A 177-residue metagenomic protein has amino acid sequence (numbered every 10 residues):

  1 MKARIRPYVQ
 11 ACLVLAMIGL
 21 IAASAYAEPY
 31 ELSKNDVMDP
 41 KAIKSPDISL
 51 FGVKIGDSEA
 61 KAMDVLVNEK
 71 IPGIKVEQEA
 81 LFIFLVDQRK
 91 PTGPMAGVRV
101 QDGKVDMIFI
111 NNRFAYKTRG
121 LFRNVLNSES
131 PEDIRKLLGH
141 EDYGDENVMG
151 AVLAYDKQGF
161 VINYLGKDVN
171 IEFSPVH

Functional and structural regions predicted by a protein language model:
K2-C12: Bacterial N-terminal signal peptides that target proteins for export
A11-L20: Bacterial N-terminal signal peptides
A16, F51, R123: Generic anion/oxyanion-binding catalytic loop in active/binding sites
A22-S24: N-terminal signal peptide c-region/cleavage motif recognized by signal peptidases
E28-G52: N-terminal low-complexity, Pro/Thr/Ser-rich intrinsically disordered segments that act as propeptides or flexible
P29, I43, D57-K104, G120-H177: A cross-family detector of function-defining hotspots
P40-I48, I108-R119: Acidic/histidine-rich, surface-exposed loop or edge segments in extracytoplasmic proteins
